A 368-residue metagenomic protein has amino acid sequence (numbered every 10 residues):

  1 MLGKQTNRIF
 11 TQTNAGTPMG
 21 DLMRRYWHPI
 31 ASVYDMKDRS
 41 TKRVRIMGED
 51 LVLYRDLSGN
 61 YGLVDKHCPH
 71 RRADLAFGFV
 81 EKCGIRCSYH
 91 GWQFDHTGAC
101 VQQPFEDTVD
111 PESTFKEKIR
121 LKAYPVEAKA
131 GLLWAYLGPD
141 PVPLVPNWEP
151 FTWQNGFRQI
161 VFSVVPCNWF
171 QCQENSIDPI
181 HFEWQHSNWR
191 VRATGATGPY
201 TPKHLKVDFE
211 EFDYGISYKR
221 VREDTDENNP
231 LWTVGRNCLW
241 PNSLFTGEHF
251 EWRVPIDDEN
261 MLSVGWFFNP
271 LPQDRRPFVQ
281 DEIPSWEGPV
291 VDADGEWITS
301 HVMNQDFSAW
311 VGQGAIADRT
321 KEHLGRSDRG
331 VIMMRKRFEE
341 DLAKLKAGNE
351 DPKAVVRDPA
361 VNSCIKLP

Functional and structural regions predicted by a protein language model:
M1-L51: Zn-dependent metallo-beta-lactamase
M1-T11, L75-S88, K122, R190-R222: N-terminal short leaders/motifs
T11-M19, S40, S113, L121-A123 (+3 more regions): Intrinsically disordered, low-complexity boundary segments flanking structured domains
D21-M23, I46, I119, A128 (+3 more regions): A generic structural signal for short, non-catalytic loop/turn and secondary-structure boundary residues
R25-W27, R39, L121, A130 (+3 more regions): Sequence-level motif detector for i,i+2 pairs with an aromatic at +2
S32-F157, H204, S217, Q313: Rieske [2Fe-2S] iron-sulfur-binding domain
N60, W134, D140-P368: C-terminal catalytic domain of Rieske-type non-heme iron oxygenases
